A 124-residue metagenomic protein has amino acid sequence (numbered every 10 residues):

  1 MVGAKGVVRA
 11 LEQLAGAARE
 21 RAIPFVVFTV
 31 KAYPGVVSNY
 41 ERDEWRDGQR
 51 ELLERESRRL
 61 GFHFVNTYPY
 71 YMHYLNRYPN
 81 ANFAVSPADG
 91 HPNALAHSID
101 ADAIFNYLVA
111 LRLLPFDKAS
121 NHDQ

Functional and structural regions predicted by a protein language model:
M1-Y70: Conserved, well-ordered alpha-helix/loop/beta-strand core segments that scaffold catalytic motifs
A17, E56-L60, Y74, A103 (+1 more regions): Structured segments of extracytoplasmic/periplasmic soluble domains in secreted or envelope-associated proteins
Y33, Y40-E41, Y78-P79, A119-D123: Charge-rich, low-complexity amphipathic helices in intrinsically disordered tails/linkers adjacent to domains
P34-V37, N82-F83, P87: Transmembrane-helix signature of polytopic, lipid-linked glycan biosynthesis machinery
E44-R46, A81-A84: Short, hinge-like loop/turn segments at secondary-structure boundaries
M72-F83: Short, flexible, mixed-charge acidic loops at enzyme active sites
V85-Q124: Histidine-centered active-site loop/cap adjacent to the catalytic His in serine esterases/O-acetyl transfer systems
